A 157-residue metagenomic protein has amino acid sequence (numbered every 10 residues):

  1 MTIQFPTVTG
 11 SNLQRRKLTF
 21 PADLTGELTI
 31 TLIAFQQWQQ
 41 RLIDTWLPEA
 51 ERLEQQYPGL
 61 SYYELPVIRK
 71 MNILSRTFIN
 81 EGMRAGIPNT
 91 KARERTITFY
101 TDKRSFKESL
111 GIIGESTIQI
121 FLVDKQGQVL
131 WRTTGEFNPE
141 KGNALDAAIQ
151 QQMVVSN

Functional and structural regions predicted by a protein language model:
M1-F5: N-proximal helix/coil linker or "cap" segments that precede and/or mark the start of modular domains
T9-L28: A short beta-strand-turn-helix
D23-I43, Y62: Short active-site neighborhood of thiol/selenol oxidoreductases, capturing the structured segment around
Q39-P88: Structural microenvironment flanking redox-active thiols in thiol-disulfide oxidoreductases
Y63-L65, I79-G114: Short, internal strand/loop/helix patches that form the active-site neighborhood or redox-interaction surface
K107-E108, S116-N157: Thiol-/selenol-based redox modules, centered on thioredoxin-like and closely related oxidoreductase domains
